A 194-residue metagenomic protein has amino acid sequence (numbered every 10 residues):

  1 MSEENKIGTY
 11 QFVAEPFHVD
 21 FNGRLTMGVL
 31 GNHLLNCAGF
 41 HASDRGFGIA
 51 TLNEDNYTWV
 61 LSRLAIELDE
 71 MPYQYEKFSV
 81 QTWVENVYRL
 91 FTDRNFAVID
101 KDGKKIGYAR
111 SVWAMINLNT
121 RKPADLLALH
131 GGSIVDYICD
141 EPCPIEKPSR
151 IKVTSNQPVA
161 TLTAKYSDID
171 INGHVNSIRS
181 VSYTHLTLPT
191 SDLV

Functional and structural regions predicted by a protein language model:
M1-L61, I106-R110, M115-L186: Hot-dog-fold acyl-thioester-processing enzymes
A65-D102, S191: Hydrophobic beta-sheet segments that form the core/acyl-binding groove of ACP/CoA-dependent acyl-chain-processing
H185, T190-V194: Single conserved hydrophobic/aromatic residue that forms the stacking wall/gate of nucleotide- or nucleobase-binding
